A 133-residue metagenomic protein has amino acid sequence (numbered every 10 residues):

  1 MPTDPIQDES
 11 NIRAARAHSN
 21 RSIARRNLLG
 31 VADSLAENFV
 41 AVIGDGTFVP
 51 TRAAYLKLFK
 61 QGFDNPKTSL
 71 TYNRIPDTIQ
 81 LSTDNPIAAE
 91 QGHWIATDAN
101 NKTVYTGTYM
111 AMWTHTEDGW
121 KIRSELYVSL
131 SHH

Functional and structural regions predicted by a protein language model:
M1, T106-S131: Short beta-strand edge/turn micro-motifs at domain boundaries
M1-D8, H133: Basic/polar N-terminal segments that are highly enriched at the extreme N-terminus, encompassing both cleavable
I6-N11, L28-P86, Q91-H93, T103-Y105: A solvent-exposed, acidic/Ser-Thr-rich amphipathic alpha-helical stretch
S19, A41-V42, E90, I122-S124: Short hydrophobic/aromatic-rich beta-strand segments that constitute the beta-sheet cores of beta-sandwich/beta-barrel
S19, R26-N27: Short helix-adjacent coil turns
A24-R25, A99: Alpha-helix C-terminal capping/termination sites
L35, W94-A96, L126-S129: Short beta-strand segments enriched in hydrophobic/aromatic residues within well-folded beta-rich domains
